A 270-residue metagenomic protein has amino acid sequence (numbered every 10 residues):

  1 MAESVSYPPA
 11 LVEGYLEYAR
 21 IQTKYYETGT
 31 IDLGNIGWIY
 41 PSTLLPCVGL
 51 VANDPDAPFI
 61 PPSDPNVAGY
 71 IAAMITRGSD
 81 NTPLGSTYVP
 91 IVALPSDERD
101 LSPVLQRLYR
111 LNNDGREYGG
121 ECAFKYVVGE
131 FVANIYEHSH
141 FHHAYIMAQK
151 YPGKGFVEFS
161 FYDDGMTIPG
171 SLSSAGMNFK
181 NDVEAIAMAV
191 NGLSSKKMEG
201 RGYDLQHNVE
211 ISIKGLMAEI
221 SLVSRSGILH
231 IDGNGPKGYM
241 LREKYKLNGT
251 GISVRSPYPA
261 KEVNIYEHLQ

Functional and structural regions predicted by a protein language model:
M1-E27, G176-K180, N191-Y203, H207-Q270: Flexible, glycine-/charge-rich segments associated with ATP-binding catalytic modules
P8-D80: Amphipathic alpha-helical interaction surfaces in cytosolic regulatory modules
W38, L105-E130: Conserved short strand/loop->alpha-helix "switch" segment adjacent to the catalytic nucleotide/phosphoryl-transfer site
L50-N53, Y118-G153, Q206-I211: Conserved ATP-binding N-box helix of the HATPase_c
Y88-E117, P169, A175-L193, E210: Helix-loop-beta hinge of the Bergerat
G155-F159, T250: Short beta-strand element(s) in the Bergerat
D163: Acidic ATP/Mg2+-coordinating residue in the GHKL
M166: Glycine-rich G1-box
